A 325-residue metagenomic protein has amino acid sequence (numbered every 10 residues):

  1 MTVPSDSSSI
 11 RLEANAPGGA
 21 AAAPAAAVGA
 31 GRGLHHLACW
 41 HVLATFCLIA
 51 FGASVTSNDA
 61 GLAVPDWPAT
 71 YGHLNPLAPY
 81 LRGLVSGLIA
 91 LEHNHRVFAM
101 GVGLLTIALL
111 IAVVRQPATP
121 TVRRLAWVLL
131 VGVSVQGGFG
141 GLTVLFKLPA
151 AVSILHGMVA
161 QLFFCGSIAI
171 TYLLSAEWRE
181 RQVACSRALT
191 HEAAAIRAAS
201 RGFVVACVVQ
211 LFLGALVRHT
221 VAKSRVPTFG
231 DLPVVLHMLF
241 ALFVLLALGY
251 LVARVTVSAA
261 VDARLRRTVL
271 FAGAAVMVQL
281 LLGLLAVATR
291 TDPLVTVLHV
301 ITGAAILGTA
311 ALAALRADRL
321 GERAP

Functional and structural regions predicted by a protein language model:
T2-G31, A176-R197, D262, R323-P325: Membrane-interfacial, low-structure loops and terminal tails that flank and connect transmembrane helices in multi-pass
G33-V64, V208-L213: N-terminal signal-anchor transmembrane alpha helix
H36-A38, T119-L130, I196-V204, D262-A275 (+1 more regions): Membrane-interfacial loop-to-transmembrane alpha-helix junctions, especially the N-terminal start
L43-L48, V131-G132, A195-V217: Alpha-helical transmembrane segments of multi-pass integral membrane proteins
V55-V64, S134-M158, L216-L232, L281-A304: Interfacial helix-loop-helix junctions of multi-pass membrane proteins
T56-H93: Extracytosolic (periplasmic/ER-lumenal) interhelical loops and adjacent juxtamembrane/interface segments of multi-pass
I89-A108, A151-G166, F212, L232-G249 (+1 more regions): Membrane-interface loop-to-helix entry segments
I107-V114, F164-E192, A314-G321: Internal transmembrane alpha-helix with an interfacial aromatic "cap," most often the third helix
